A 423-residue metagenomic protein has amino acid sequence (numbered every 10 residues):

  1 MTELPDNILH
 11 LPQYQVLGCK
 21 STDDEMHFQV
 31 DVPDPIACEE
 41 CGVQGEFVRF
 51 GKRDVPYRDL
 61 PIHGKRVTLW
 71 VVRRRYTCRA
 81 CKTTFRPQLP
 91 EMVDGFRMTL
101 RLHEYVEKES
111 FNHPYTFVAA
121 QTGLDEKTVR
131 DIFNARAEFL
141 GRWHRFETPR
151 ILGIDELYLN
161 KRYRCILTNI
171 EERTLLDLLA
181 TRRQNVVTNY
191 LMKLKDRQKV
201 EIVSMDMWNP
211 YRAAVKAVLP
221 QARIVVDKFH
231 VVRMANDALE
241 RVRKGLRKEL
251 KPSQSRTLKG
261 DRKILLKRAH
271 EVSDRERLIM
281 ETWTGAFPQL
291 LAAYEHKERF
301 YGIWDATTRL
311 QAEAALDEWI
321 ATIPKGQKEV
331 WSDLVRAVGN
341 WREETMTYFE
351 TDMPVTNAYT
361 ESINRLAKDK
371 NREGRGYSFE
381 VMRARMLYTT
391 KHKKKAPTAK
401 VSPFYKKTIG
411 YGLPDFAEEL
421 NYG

Functional and structural regions predicted by a protein language model:
M1-T83, L89: Short, conserved DNA-binding cores of transcription-related domains
F28, C38-C41, C78, V106 (+10 more regions): Mobile genetic element proteins and their domesticated derivatives, centered on retroelements and DNA transposons
D31, P35, E46, K161-Y163 (+4 more regions): Acidic/histidine-rich catalytic cores and adjacent linkers of DNA breakage/strand-transfer/modification proteins
G42-G45, P56-Y163, R197-V200, A217: Short, positively charged, Gly/Tyr-enriched micro-motifs that form contact patches at catalytic or ligand/partner
G95-R97, D131, L175-D196, I202: Active-site beta-loop-alpha junctions of metal-dependent nucleic acid enzymes, especially the RNase H-like/DDE
P149-N169, R182-K193: Mobile-element integrase/transposase regions, centering on the N-terminal DNA-binding/Zn-coordinating module
Q221-D237: Inter-helix linker motif
N236-R247: Short, surface-exposed amphipathic charged segments that create phosphate/polyanion-binding patches used for binding
